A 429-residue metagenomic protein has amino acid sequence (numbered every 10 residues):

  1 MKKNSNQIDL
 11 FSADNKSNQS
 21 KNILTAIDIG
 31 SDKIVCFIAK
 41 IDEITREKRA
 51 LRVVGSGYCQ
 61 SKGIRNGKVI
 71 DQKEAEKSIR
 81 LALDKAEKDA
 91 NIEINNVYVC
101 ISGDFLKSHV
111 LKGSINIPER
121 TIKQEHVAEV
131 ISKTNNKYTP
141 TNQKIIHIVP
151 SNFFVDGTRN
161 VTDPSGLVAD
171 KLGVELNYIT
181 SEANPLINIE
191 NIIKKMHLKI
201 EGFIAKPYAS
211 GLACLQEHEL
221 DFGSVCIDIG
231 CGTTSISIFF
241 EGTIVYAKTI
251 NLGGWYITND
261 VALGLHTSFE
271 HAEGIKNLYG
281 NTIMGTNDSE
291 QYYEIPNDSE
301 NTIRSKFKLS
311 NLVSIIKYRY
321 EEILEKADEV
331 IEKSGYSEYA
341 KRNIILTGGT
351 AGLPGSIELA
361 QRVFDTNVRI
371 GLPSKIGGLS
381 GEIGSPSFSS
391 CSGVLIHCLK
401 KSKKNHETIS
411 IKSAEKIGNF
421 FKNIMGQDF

Functional and structural regions predicted by a protein language model:
M1-K33, F37-C226, T243-V245, G254 (+7 more regions): Nucleotide/phosphate-binding catalytic cleft detector across ATP-hydrolyzing and phosphate-transferring enzymes
S20, Q216, D228, E322 (+2 more regions): Extended, folded domain segments that form the structural surfaces/walls around functional sites
I101-D104, C231, G348-G349: Core structural elements
K123, I250-L265, I357, F364-L372: Gly/Ser/Thr-rich active-site loops/lids in small-molecule metabolic enzymes that frequently grip phosphoryl groups
A213, R342-G349: A short beta-alpha structural unit
F222-G264: Glycine-rich phosphate-binding loop of actin/hexokinase-like ATP-binding domains
V245-Y246, L346-I396: Nucleotide-binding motor/catalytic cores of P-loop/tubulin-like NTPases across gene-expression machines
V313-Y320, L324: Amphipathic, non-transmembrane alpha-helical scaffold segments
